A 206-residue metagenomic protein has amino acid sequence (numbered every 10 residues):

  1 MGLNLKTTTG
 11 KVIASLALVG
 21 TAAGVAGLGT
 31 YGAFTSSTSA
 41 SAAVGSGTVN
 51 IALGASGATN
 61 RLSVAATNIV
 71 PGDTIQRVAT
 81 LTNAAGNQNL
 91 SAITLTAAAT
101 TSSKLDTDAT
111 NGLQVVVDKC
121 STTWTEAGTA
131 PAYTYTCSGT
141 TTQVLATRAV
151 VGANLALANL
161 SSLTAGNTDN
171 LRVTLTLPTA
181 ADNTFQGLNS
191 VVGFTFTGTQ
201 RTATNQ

Functional and structural regions predicted by a protein language model:
G2-S15, G29-F34, A58, L113-R172 (+1 more regions): Signature of Gram-negative chaperone-usher
G2-V70, Q186-S190, T195-Q206: Short, polar/proline-rich extracytoplasmic segments that appear immediately after membrane translocation
G20-V25, A43, T82, T107-D108 (+5 more regions): Compositionally biased, low-complexity repeat tracts
A33-T35, R77-Y135: Surface-exposed interaction patch
T35-A40, V49, A98-D106, N159-L163: Intrinsically disordered, low-complexity boundary segments flanking structured domains
V44, I51, L95, V115-V117 (+1 more regions): Generic structural hydrophobic/aromatic packing signal, biased to beta-strands
G47, A58, I75-R77, N111: A generic structural signal for short beta-strands and their flanking turns/coil linkers
V70-A99, L157-Q206: C-terminal, structured domain-capping segment
